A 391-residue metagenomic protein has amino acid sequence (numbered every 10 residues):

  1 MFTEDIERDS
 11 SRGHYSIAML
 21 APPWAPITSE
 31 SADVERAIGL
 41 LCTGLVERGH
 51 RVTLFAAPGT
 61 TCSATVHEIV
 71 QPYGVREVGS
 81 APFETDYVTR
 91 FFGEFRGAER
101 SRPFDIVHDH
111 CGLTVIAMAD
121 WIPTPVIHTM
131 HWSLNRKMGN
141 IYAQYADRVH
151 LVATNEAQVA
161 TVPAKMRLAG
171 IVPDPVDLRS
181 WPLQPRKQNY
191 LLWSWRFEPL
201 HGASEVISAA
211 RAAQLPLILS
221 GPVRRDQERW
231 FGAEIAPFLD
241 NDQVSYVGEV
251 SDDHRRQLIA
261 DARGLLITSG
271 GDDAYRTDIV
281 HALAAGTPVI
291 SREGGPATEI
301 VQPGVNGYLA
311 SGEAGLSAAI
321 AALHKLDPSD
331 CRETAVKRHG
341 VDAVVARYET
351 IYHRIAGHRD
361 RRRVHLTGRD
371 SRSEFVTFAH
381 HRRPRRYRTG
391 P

Functional and structural regions predicted by a protein language model:
M1-G390: Catalytic cores of nucleotide-sugar-dependent glycosyltransferases that transfer UDP/GDP/TDP-activated
